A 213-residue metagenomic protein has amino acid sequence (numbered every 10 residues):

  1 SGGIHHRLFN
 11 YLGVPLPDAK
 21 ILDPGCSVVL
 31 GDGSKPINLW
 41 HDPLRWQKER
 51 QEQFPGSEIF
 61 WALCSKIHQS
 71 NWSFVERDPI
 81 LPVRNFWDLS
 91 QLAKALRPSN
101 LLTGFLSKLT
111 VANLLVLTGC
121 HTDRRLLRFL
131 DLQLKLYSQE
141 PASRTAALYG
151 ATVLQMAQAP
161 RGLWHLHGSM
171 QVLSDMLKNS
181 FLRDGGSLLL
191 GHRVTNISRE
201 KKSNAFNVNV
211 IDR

Functional and structural regions predicted by a protein language model:
S1-L8, L12, S174, R183-D184 (+1 more regions): Short intrinsically disordered, low-complexity coil segments enriched in acidic
S1-P82: N-terminal glycine-rich phosphate/pyrophosphate-binding loop and immediately adjacent elements
P17-K20, S187-G191: General small-molecule cofactor/ligand-binding pocket signal
D18-A19, V28-V29, T118-G119, N179-S180 (+1 more regions): A general structural signal for short secondary-structure junctions and capping/turn motifs
C26, L81, N85, V194-R199: A glycine-rich phosphate-binding loop feature that marks nucleotide/adenosyl-phosphate handling sites
G31-S34, Q139-T145, S198-N207: A short, glycine/Asx- and small/polar-enriched loop/turn that sits immediately N-terminal to a beta-strand
S65-D184: Active-site/ligand-binding neighborhood in enzyme catalytic cores
K178, L190-R213: Conserved beta-strand-loop-beta-strand element in the redox core of flavoprotein oxidoreductases
